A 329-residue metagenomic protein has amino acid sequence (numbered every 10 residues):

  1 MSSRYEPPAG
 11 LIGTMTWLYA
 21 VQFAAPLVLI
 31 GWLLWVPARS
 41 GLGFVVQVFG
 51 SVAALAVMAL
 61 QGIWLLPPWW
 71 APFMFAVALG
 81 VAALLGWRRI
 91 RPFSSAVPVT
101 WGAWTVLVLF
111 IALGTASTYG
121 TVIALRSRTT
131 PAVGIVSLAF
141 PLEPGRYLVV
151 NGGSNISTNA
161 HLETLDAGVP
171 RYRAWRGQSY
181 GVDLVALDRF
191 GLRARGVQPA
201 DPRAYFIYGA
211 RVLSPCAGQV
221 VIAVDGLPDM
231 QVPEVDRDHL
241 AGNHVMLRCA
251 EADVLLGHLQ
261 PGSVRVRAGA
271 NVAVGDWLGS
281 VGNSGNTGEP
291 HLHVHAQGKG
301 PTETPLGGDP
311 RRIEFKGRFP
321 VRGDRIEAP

Functional and structural regions predicted by a protein language model:
R4-R211, P215, R318-P329: Polar/charged, compositionally biased leader and regulatory segments
V149, G218, V294: Conserved hydrophobic/aromatic pocket- or pore-lining residues that grip, position, or stack substrates in active sites
N151, A186, I222, H258-P261 (+2 more regions): A residue-level detector for short acidic-glycine micro-motifs
F206-I207, Q219-P261, R265: Zn2+-dependent peptidoglycan hydrolase active-site motif and core
R211-A223, R265-V281: Short, well-structured beta-strand-loop connectors
V235, V245, A273-T287: Short hydrophobic beta/alpha edge segments that flank linear recognition/processing sites
H239, A268-A273, N286, H295-P329: Acidic, glycine-rich catalytic/binding loops that coordinate metals and/or anionic ligands
L255, Q260, E289-Q297: Histidine-centered catalytic micro-motifs
